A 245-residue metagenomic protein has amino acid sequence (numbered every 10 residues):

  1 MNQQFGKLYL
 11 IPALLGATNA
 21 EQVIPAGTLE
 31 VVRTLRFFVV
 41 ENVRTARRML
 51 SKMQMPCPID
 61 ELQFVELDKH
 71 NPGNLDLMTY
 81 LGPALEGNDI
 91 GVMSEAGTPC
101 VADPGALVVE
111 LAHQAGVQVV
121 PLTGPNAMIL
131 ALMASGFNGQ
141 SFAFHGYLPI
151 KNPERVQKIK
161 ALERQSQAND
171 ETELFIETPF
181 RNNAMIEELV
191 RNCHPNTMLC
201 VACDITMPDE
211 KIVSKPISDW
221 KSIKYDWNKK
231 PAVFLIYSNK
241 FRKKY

Functional and structural regions predicted by a protein language model:
M1-L67: Glycine-rich, flexible N-terminal cofactor/catalytic loop recognition
N2, G6-L10, N88-D89, A168-Y245: A contiguous loop/helix-start segment that scaffolds small-molecule binding in enzyme catalytic cores
Y9, L107-Q165: Class I SAM-dependent methyltransferase SAM-binding "motif I" and its flanking Rossmann-like core
L15-A17, E95-P99, P179-F180, N239-F241: Short glycine-rich anion-binding loops that position phosphate/pyrophosphate groups of nucleotides and phosphorylated
V32-F38, G116-V120, T172-E173: Short active-site oxyanion
R44-A46, G97, A127, R181: Alpha-helix capping/helix-boundary segments
V65-P72, L148-N152: Conserved helicase motor
D68-K69, D76-V119: Glycine/small-residue-rich loop that forms an oxyanion/phosphate-binding "nest" at active or ligand-binding sites
